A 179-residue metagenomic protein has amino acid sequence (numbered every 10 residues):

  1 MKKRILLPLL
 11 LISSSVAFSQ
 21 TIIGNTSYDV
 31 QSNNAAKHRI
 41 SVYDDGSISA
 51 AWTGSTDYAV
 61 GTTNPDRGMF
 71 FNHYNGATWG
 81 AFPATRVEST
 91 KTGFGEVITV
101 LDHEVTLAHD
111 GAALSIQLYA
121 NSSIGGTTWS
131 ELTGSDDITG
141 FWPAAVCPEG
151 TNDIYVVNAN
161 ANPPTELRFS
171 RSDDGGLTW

Functional and structural regions predicted by a protein language model:
M1: Glycine- and charge-rich intrinsically disordered segments
R4-S14: Sec-dependent N-terminal signal peptides
S19-W179: Extracellular, repeat-based ectodomains that mediate carbohydrate processing or recognition
